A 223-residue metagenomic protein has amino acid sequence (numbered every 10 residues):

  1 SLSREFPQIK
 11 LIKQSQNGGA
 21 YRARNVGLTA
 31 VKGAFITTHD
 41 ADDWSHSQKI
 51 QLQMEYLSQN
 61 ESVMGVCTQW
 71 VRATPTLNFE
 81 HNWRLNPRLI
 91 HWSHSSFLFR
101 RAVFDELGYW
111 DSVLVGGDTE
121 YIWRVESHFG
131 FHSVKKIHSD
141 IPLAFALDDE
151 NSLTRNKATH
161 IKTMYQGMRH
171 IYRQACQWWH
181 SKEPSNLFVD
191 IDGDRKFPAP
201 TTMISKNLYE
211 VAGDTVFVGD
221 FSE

Functional and structural regions predicted by a protein language model:
S1-N207, V211-A212: Nucleotide-sugar donor-binding/catalytic module of glycosyltransferases that assemble extracellular/cell-envelope
A212-E223: Nucleotide-activated donor-dependent transferases that construct or modify glycoconjugates
